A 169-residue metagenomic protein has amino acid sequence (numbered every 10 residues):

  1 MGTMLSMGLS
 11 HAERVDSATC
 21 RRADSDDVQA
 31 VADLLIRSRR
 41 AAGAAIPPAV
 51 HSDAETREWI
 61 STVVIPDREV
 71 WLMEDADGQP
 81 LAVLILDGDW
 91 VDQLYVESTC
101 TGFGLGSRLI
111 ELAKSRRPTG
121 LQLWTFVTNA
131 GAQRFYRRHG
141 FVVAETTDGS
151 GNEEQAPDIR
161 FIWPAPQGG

Functional and structural regions predicted by a protein language model:
T19-D33: A short beta-loop-alpha structural element at the N-terminal edge of CoA-dependent acyl/N-acetyltransferase catalytic
A32-S61: Conserved GNAT-fold acetyl-CoA-binding loop/helix
I60-L72, W90: A short helix-loop-beta-strand connector motif used in the catalytic cores of GNAT acetyltransferases and, in some
R68-L84: Conserved beta-hairpin
W90-T101, T125-F126: A short, internal acetyl-CoA/4′-phosphopantetheine-binding micro-motif in the GNAT/acyltransferase core
G102-S115, R134-R138: Conserved acetyl-CoA-binding loop-helix of GNAT-fold acetyltransferases
R116-T128: Conserved GNAT acetyl-CoA-binding A-motif
Q122-T125, V142-R160: Conserved catalytic-core motifs of GNAT/GCN5-like acyltransferases
